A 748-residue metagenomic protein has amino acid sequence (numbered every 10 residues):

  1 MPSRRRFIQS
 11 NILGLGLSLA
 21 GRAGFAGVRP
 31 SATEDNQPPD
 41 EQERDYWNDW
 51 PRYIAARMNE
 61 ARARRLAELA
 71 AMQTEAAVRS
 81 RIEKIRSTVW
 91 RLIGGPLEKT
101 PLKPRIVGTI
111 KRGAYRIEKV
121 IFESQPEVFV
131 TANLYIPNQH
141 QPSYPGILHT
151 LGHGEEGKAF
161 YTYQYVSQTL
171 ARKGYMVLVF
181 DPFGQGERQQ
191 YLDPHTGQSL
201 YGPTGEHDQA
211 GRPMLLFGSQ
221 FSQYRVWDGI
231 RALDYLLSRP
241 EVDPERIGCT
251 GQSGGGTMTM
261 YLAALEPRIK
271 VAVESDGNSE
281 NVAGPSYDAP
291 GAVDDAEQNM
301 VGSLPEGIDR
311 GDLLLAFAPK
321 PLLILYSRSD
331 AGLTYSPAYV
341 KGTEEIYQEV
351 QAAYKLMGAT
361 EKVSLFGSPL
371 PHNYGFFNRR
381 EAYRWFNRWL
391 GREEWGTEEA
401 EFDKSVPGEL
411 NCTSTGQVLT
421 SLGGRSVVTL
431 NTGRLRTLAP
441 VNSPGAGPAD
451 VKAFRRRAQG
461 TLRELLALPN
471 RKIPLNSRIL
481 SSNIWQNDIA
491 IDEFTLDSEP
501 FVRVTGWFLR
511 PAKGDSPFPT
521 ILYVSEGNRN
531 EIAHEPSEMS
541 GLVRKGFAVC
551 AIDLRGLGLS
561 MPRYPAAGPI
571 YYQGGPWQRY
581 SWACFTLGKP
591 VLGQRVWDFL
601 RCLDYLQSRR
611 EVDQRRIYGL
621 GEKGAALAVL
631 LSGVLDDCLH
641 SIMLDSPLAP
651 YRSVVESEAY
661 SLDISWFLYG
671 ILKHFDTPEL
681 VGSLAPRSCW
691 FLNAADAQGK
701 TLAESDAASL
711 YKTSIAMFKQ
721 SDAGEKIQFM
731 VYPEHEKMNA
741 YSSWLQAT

Functional and structural regions predicted by a protein language model:
M1-P2: Secretory targeting signals
R6-G27: N-terminal export signals
R29-F129, R310-D312, A318-K320, L325-T505 (+9 more regions): Alpha/beta-hydrolase-fold serine-hydrolase catalytic core, especially in secreted/extracellular enzymes
P142, G146-I230, A283-Y287, S516-Q607 (+1 more regions): Cap/lid segment of the alpha/beta-hydrolase catalytic domain
Y144-P145, K173-M176, P244-E245, P267-V271 (+7 more regions): Loop/turn elements at helix/coil->beta-strand transitions in domains of secreted/extracellular proteins
L148-H149, V177-V179, V271-E274, L323-I324 (+4 more regions): Structural recognition of the beta-strand scaffold that forms the well-ordered cores of secreted hydrolase catalytic
P182, G277, L554, S646-P647 (+1 more regions): Active-site loop/turn elements of alpha/beta-hydrolase fold enzymes, especially the short glycine-/histidine-rich
D234-P305, C602-H674, L680: Primarily recognizes the serine-hydrolase "nucleophile elbow" in alpha/beta-hydrolase and SGNH/GDSL folds
